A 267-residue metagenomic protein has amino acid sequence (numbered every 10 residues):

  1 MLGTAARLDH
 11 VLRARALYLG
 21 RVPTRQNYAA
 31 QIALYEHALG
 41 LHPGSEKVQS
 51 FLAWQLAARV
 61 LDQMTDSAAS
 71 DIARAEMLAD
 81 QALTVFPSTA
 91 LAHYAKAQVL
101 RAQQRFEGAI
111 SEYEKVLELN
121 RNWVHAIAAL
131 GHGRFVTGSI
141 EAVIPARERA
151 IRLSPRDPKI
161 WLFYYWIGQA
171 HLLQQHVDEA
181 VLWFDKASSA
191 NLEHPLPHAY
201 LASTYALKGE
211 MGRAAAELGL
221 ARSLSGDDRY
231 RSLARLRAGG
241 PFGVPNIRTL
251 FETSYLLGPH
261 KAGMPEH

Functional and structural regions predicted by a protein language model:
M1-K159, Y164-E179, W183-S188, E193-K208 (+1 more regions): Acidic, proline/glycine-rich low-complexity intrinsically disordered segments
M1-L2, R15-Y18, V22, R222-S225 (+2 more regions): Generic secondary-structure transition motif, activating predominantly at the C-termini of alpha-helices
V60-M64, S225-R229, L233: Short amphipathic alpha-helical interaction/hinge segments
L192, K208-G212, P245-T249: Short, well-ordered coil↔helix boundary/capping segments
Y200, R213-E217, L250: Short amphipathic alpha-helical segments
A206-R229: TPR/TPR-like (Sel1-like) alpha-helical repeat modules
Y230-H267: Terminal, low-structured helical/coil segments at or just beyond the last alpha-helical repeat
